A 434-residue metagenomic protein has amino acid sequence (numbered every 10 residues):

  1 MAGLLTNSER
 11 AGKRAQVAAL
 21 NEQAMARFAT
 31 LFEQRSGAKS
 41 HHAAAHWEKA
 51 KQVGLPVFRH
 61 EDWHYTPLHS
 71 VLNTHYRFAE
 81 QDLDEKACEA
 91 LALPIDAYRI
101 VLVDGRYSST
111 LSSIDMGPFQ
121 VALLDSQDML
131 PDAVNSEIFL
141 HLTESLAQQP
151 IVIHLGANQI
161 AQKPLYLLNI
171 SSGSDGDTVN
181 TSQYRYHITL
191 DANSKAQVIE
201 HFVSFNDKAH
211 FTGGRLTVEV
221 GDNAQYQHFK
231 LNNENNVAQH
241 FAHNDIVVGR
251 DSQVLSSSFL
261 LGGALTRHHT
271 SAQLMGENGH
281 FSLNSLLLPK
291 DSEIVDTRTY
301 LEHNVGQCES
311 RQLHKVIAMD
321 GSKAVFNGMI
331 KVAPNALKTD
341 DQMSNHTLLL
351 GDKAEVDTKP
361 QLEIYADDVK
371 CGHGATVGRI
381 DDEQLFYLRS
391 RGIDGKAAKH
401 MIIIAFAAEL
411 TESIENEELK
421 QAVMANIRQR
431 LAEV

Functional and structural regions predicted by a protein language model:
A2-N7, M129-I393, I414, E418-V434: Conserved beta-strand/loop scaffold segments within soluble protein domains that form the structured core and edges
A2-R215, D222-Q225: Short, low-to-moderate order helix/coil transition modules at the start of elongated helical scaffolds
M25, T376-D382, H400-I402: Short acidic alpha-helix initiation/capping motifs at coil-to-helix transition points, especially at protein N-termini
A44, D381-E383, A405: A generic alpha-helix surface/boundary motif
A50, G279, A398-K399: Small-residue helix-packing motif on alpha-helices
G54-R59, A407-N416: Short arginine-rich
Y387-E409: Extended amphipathic alpha-helical segments enriched in small hydrophobics
